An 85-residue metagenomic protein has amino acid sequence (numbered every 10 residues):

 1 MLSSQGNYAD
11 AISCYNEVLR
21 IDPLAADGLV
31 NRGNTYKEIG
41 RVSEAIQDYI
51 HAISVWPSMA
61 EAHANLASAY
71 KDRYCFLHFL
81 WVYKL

Functional and structural regions predicted by a protein language model:
M1-S4, D27-E38, Q47-I50, E61-D72: Conserved alpha-helical positions within TPR/SEL1-like repeat arrays
